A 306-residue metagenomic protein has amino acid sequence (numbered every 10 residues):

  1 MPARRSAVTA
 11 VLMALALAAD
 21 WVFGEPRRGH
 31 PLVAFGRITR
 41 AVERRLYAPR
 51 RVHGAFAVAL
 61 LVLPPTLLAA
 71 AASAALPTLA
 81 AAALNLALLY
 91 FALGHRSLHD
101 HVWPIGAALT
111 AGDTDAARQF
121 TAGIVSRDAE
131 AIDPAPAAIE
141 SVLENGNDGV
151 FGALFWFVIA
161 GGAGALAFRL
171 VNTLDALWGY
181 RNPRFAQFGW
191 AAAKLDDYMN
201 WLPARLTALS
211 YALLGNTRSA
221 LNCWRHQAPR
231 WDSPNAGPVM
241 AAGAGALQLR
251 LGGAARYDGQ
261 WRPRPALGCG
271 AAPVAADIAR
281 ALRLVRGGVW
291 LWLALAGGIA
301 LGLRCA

Functional and structural regions predicted by a protein language model:
P2-A167, V171, G179-A306: Hydrophobic alpha-helical transmembrane segments
